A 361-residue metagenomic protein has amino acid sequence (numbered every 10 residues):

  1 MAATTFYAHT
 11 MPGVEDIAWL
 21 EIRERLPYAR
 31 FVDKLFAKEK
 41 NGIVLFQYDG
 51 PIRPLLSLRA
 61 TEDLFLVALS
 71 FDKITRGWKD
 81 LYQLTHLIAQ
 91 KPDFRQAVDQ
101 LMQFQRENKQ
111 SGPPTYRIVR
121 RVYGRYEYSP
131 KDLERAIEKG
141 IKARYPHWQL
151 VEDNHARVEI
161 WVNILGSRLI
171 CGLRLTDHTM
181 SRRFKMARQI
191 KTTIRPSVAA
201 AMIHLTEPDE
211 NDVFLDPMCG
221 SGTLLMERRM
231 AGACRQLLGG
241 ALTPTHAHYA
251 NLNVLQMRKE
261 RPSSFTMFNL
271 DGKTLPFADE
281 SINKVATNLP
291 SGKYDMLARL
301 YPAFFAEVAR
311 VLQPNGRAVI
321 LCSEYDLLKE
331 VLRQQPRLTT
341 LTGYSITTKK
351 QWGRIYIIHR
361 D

Functional and structural regions predicted by a protein language model:
A2-D153: Non-catalytic nucleic-acid substrate-recognition regions in nucleic-acid-modifying enzymes
I22, R228, E307-V308: Class I S-adenosylmethionine-dependent transferase superfamily signal
V44, R168-L169: Hydrophobic residues embedded in beta-strands of well-ordered beta-sheets
V44-Y48, T347-D361: Core SAM-dependent methyltransferase catalytic element
I170-E207: SAM-dependent Rossmann-like transferase core, predominantly class I methyltransferases with a strong bias toward
I194-L275, D279, K284, G292: Conserved S-adenosyl-L-methionine
H246, Q256-M257, M267-K350: S-adenosylmethionine
